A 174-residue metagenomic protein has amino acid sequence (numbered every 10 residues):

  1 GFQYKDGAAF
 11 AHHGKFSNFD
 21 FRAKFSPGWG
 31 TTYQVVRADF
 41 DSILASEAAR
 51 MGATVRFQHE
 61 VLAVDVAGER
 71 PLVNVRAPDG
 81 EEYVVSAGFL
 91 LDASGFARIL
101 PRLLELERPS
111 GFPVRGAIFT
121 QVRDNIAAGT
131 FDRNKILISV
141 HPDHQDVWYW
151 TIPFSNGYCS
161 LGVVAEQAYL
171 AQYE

Functional and structural regions predicted by a protein language model:
G1-F40: A conserved beta-strand/loop capping segment in the N-terminal third of enzymes that catalyze redox or closely related
S46-E174: Predominantly flavin-linked oxidoreductase catalytic cores and closely associated redox partners
